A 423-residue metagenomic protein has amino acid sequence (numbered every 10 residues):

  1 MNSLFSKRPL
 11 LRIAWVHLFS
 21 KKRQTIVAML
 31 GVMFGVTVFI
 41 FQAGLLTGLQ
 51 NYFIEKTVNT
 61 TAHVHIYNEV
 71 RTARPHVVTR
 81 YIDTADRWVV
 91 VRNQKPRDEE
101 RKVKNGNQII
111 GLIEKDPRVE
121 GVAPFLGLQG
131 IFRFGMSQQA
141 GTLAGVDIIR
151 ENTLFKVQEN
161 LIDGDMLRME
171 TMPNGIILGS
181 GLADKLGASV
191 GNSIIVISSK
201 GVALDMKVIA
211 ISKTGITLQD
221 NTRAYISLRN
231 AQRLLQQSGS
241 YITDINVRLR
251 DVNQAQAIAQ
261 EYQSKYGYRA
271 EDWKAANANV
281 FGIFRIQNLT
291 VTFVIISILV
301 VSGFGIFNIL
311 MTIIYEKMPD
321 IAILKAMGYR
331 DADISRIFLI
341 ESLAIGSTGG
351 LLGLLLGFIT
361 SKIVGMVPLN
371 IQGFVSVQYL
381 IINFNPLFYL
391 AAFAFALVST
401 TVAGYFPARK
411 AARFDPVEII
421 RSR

Functional and structural regions predicted by a protein language model:
M1-R12: Short, membrane-interfacial amphipathic segments enriched in basic
K22-L49, R285-D320, L343-L352, V398-V402: Hydrophobic alpha-helical transmembrane segments of multi-pass inner-membrane transport and secretion
L46-A140, T171: Hydrophobic, regular-secondary-structure patches
V70, L182-D184, V190, I195-V291 (+1 more regions): Mechanotransmission and gating elements of multispan inner-membrane complexes involved in transport and envelope
S137, A144, L161-I177, I197-K213: Beta-strand-rich non-transmembrane domains
M311-I313, P319-G365, A391, P407: Transmembrane alpha-helical interface segments in multi-pass membrane proteins
L351-A394, Y405, R409-R413: Short helix-loop junctions at transmembrane helix boundaries
K410-R423: Short cytosolic juxtamembrane segments of multi-pass membrane proteins
